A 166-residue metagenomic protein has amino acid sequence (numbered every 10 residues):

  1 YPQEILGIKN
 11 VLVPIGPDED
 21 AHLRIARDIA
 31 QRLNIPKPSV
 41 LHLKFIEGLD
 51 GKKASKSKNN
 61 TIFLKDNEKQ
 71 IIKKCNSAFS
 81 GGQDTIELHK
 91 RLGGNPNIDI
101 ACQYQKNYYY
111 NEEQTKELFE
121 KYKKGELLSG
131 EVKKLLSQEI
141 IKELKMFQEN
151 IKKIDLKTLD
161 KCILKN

Functional and structural regions predicted by a protein language model:
Y1-P17: Conserved alpha/beta enzyme-core scaffolds, especially Rossmann-like or related mixed alpha/beta domains that build
K9, P17-N166: Conserved nucleotide- and phosphate/pyrophosphate-binding catalytic cores in adenylate/nucleotidyl-handling enzymes
